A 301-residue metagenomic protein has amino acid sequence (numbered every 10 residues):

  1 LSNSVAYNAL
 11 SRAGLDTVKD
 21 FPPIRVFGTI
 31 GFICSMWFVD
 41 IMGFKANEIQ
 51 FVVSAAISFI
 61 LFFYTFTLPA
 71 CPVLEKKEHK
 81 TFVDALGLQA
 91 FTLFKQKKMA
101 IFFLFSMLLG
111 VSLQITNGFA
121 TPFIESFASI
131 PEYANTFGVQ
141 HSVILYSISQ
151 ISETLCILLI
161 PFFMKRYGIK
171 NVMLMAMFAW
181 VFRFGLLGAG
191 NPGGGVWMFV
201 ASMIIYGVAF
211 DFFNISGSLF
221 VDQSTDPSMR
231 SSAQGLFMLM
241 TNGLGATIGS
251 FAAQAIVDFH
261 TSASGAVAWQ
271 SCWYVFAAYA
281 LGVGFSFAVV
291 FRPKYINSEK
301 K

Functional and structural regions predicted by a protein language model:
L1-F27: Cytoplasmic helix-loop-helix junction between adjacent transmembrane helices in 12-TM secondary transporters
V39-F44, L155-I169, V257: Helix-to-loop junctions at the C-terminal end of transmembrane segments in multipass secondary transporters
I41-I57, A255-A280: A membrane-interface helix-boundary motif in multi-pass transporters
S58-P72, G243, C272-K301: Multi-pass alpha-helical transporter architecture, strongest for 12-TM Major Facilitator/SLC carriers used
P69-L104, S129-A134: Juxtamembrane intracellular "pre-TM" segments in multi-pass secondary transporters
K95-T116, I204-V208: Pair of pore-lining "gating" transmembrane helices in MFS-fold secondary transporters
G118-S142: Short amphipathic helix-loop junctions that connect adjacent transmembrane helices in Major Facilitator Superfamily/SLC
F178-P192: C-terminal ends and interior cores of transmembrane alpha-helices in multi-pass membrane transporters/permeases
